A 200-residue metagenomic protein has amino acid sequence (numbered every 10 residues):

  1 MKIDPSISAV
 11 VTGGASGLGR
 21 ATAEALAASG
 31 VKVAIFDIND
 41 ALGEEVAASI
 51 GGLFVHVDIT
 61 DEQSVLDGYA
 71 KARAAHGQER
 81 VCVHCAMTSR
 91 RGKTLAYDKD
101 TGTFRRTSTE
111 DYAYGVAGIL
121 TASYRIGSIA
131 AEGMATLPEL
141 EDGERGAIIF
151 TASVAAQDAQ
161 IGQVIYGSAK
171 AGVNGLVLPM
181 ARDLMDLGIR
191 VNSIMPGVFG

Functional and structural regions predicted by a protein language model:
K2-A34: Canonical Rossmann dinucleotide-binding motif of NAD(H)/NADP(H)-dependent dehydrogenases/reductases, specifically
T12-G13, E79-L95, I119, F150 (+1 more regions): Rossmann-fold scaffold of SDR-type NAD(P)-dependent oxidoreductases
L66, G77, T88-A113, E132 (+2 more regions): Conserved mid-core segment of classical short-chain dehydrogenase/reductases
T101-R125, I149, V173: Catalytic Tyr-X3-Lys loop
G127, A169: Active-site helix of classical SDR
E132, R182-D183: Alpha-helical segment proximal to the catalytic Tyr-Lys
S153: Residue(s) in the substrate-gating loop at a strand-loop-helix junction that position the organic substrate next
D158-G167, P179: Active-site loop-to-helix junction immediately N-terminal to the catalytic Tyr of the SDR YXXXK motif in Rossmann-fold
